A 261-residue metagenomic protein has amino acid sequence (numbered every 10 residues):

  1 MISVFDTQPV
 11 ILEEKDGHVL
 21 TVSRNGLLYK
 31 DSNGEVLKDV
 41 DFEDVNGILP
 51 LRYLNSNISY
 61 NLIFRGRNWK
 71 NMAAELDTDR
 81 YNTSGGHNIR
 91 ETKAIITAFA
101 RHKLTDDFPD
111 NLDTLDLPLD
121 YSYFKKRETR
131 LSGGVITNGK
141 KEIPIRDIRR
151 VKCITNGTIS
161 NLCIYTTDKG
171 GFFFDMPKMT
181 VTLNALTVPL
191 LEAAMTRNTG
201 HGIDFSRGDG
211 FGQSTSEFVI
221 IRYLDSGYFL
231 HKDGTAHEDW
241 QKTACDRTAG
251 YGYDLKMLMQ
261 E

Functional and structural regions predicted by a protein language model:
M1-E13, T114-S122: The phosphoinositide-binding surface of pleckstrin homology
I2-T7, D16, S23, A98-N111: Short secondary-structure boundary segments
I2-V4, I11-L12, L37, M72-A73 (+1 more regions): Local beta-strand/beta-hairpin segments that build beta-sheet-rich folds
L12-V19, R24-N55, Y121-N161, Y253 (+1 more regions): Phosphoinositide-binding peripheral membrane targeting modules
D44-D116, R149-E261: Acidic, Ser/Thr- and proline-rich intrinsically disordered linker/docking segments of eukaryotic scaffolds
